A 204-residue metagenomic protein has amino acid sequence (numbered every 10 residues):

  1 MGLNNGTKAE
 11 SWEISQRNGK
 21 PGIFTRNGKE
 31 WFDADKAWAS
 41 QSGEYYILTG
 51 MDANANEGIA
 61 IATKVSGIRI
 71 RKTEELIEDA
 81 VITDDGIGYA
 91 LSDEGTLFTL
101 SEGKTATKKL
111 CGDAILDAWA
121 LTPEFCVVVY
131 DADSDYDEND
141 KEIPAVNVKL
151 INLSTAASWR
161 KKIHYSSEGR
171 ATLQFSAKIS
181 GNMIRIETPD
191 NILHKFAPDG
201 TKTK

Functional and structural regions predicted by a protein language model:
M1-G2, T7-R17, G43-D52, V81 (+3 more regions): Short beta-strand elements that form the blades of beta-propeller/WD-repeat-like and other beta-sheet-rich scaffold
M1-W31, D35-W38, E44-I47, A55-I61 (+2 more regions): Terminal domain-start segments
G2-G6, D33-G43, T73-G86, G112-P123 (+1 more regions): Repeated scaffold domains used in trafficking and secretory/extracellular systems, primarily beta-propellers
K20-I23, N54-A60, G95-T99, D135-K149 (+1 more regions): Structural motif
R26, K64, L100-E102, L153 (+1 more regions): Inter-blade boundary loops/turns of WD-repeat beta-propellers
N27-D33, S66-T73, K104-L110, A157-S166 (+1 more regions): A short beta-strand motif characteristic of beta-propeller blades
D133-E138, W159, G169-R170: Acidic, low-complexity, intrinsically disordered interaction modules
I186-K204: Blade-level signature of beta-propeller repeat domains, shared across WD40, Kelch, NHL, RCC1 and BNR/Asp-box propellers
